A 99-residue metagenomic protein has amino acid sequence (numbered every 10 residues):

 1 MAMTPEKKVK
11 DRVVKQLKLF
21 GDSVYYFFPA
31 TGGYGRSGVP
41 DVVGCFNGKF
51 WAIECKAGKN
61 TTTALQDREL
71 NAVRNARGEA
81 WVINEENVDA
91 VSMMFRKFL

Functional and structural regions predicted by a protein language model:
M1-L99: Catalytic phosphate/metal-binding cores of nucleic-acid and nucleotide-processing enzymes, i.e., regions that mediate
